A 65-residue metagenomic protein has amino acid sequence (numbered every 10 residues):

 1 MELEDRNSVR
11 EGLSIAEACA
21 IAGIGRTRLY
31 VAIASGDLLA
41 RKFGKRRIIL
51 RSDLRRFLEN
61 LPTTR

Functional and structural regions predicted by a protein language model:
E2-R28, N60: Polyanion-binding surface elements
G12-E17, S35, L39-P62: Short helix-start
A32: Residues in the recognition helix of alpha-helical DNA-binding motifs
R65: Short, charged recognition helix plus adjacent turn of helix-turn-helix-like nucleic-acid-binding domains
